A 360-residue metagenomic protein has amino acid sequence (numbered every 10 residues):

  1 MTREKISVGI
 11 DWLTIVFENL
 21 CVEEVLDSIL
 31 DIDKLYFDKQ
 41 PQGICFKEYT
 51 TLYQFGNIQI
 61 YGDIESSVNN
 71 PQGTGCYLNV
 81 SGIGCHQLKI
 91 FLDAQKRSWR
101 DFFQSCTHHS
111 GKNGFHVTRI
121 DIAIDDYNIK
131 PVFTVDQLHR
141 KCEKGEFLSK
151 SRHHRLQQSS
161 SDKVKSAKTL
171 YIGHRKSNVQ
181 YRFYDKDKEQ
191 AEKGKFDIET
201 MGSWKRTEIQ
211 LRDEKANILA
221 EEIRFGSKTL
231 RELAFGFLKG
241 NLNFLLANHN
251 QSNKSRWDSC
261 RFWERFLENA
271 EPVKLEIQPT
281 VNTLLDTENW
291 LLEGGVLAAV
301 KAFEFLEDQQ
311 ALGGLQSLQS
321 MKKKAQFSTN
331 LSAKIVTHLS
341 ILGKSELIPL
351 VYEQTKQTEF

Functional and structural regions predicted by a protein language model:
M1-N282, W290-F360: Structured, helix-rich domain cores that form ligand/interaction pockets
T287: Residues in the recognition helix of alpha-helical DNA-binding motifs
